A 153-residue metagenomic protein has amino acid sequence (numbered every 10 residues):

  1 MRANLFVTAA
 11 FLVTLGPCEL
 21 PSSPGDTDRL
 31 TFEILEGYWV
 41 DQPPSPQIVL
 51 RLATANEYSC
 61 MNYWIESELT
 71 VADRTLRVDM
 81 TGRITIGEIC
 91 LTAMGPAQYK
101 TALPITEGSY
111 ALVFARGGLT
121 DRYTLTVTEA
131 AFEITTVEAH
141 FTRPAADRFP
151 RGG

Functional and structural regions predicted by a protein language model:
M1-G16: Sec-dependent bacterial lipoprotein signal peptides
V13-E33: Bacterial Sec-dependent N-terminal signal peptides
V40-N62: Contiguous beta-strand segments within globular domains
T54-E88: Contiguous segments within soluble domain cores/interaction surfaces
M80-I105: An anionic, turn-rich surface loop/hairpin at beta-sheet edges that serves as a generic interaction/coordination patch
I84-I89, R116-T124: Short acidic/polar inter-strand loop motif in beta-rich domains
T106-G117: A short tyrosine-centered beta-strand micro-motif
V137-G153: Compositionally biased low-complexity segments at domain edges in trafficked proteins and select soluble regulators
